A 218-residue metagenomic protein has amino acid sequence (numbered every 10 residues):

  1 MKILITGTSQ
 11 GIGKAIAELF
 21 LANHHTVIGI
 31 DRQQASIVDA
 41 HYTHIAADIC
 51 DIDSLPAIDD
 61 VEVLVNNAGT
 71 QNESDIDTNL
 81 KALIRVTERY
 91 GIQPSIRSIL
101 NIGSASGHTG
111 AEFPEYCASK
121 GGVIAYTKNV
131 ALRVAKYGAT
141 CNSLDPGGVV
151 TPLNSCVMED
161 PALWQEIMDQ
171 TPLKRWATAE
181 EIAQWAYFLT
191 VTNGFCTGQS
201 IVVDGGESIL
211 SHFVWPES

Functional and structural regions predicted by a protein language model:
S9, A17: N-terminal Rossmann NAD(P)H-binding glycine-rich loop of SDR-like oxidoreductase domains
F20, V86, G122, Y126-V134 (+2 more regions): Hydrophobic alpha-helix immediately C-terminal to the catalytic Tyr-X-X-X-Lys motif of short-chain
N67-N72, G206: Conserved NAD(P)H cofactor-binding loop of Rossmann-fold oxidoreductase domains
S98-G122, T127-K136, G148-V149: Catalytic loop of short-chain dehydrogenase/reductase
A135, T140, C196-Q199: Short, small/polar-rich loop/turn modules that mediate ligand/substrate recognition or access, typified
D145-C156: Short, flexible catalytic-loop segment of classical short-chain dehydrogenase/reductase
R175-V203, S208-I209: C-terminal substrate-recognition "lid" of short-chain dehydrogenase/reductases
